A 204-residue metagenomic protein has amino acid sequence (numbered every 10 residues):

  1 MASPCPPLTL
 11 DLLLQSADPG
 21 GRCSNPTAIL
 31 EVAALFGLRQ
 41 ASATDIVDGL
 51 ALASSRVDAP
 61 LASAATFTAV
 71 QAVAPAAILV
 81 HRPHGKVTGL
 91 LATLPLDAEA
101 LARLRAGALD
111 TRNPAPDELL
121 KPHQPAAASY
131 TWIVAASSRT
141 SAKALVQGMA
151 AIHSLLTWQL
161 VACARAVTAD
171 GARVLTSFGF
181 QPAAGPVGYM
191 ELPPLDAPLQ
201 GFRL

Functional and structural regions predicted by a protein language model:
A2-A33, A151-A166, D170: Non-catalytic interaction/Regulatory regions outside core domains
D11-V73, I78-V87: Short amphipathic alpha-helix that is part of the acyltransferase structural core
K86-P95: Conserved beta-strand in the GNAT
A98-L104: Cytochrome P450 core scaffold surrounding the K-helix E-X-X-R motif and the conserved "meander" helix-loop region
L104-G179: Acyl-donor binding region in acyl/amide transferases
G179-P186: Short secondary-structure junctions
V187-L204: C-terminal "cap" of GNAT-fold acetyltransferases
